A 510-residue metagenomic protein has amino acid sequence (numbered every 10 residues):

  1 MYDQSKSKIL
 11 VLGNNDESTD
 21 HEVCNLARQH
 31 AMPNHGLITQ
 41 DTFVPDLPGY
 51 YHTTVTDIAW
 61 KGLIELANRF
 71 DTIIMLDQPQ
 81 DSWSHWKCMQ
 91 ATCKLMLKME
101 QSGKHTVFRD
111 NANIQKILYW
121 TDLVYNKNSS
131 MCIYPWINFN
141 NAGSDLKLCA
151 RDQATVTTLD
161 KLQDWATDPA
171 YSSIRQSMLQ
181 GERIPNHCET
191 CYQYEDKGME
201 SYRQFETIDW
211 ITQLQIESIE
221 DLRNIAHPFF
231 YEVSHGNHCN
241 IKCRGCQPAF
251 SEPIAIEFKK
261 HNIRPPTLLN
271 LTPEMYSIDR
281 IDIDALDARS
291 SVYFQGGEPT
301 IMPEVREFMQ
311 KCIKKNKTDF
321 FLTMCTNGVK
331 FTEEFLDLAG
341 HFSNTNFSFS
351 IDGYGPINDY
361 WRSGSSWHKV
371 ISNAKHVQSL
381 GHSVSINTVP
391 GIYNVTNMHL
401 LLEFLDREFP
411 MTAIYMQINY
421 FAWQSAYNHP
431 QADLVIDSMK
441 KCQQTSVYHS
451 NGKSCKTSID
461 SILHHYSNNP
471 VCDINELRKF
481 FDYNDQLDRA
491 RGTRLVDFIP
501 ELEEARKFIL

Functional and structural regions predicted by a protein language model:
K8, T72-I74, S291, N346: Structural motif
S18-H30, T92-M96, V305: Histidine-anchored nucleotide/phosphate-binding helix
G36-D41: Short internal beta-strands
Y51-L63: Glycine-rich, highly charged phosphate/nucleotide-binding loops
A67-N68, L286: A short, aliphatic-rich alpha-helical micro-motif
D110-G143, K147, T157, A255 (+3 more regions): Radical SAM enzyme [4Fe-4S]-AdoMet core and its adjacent flexible, acidic and glycine-rich loops/tails across
Q115-T272, A285-L286, S454-L510: N-terminal pre-core extensions flanking Radical SAM catalytic domains
P228-H238, A249-Y276, D287-P303, K315-T332 (+3 more regions): Core AdoMet radical
